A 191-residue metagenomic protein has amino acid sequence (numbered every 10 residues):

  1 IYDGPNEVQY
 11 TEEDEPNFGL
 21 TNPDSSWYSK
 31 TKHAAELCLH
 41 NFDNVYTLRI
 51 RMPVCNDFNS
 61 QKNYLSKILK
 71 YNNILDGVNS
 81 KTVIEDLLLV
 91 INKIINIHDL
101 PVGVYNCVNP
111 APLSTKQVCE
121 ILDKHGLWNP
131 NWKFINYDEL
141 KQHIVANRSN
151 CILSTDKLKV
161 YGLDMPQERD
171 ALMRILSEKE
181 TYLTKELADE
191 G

Functional and structural regions predicted by a protein language model:
I1-L48, C55: Catalytic helix-loop patch of NAD(P)-dependent Rossmann-fold dehydrogenases
E7, H33, N41, V54-L65 (+3 more regions): Glycine/proline-rich active-site loop of Rossmann-fold NAD(P)-dependent oxidoreductases
E15-F18, P53, Y64-L75, W128-Y137: A short C-terminal helix-loop "cap" of Rossmann-like NAD(P)-dependent dehydrogenase/epimerase domains
S26, N79-T82, L113, L153 (+1 more regions): Residue-level signal for the nucleotide or nucleotide-sugar donor/cofactor binding architecture
L37-L89: NAD(P)-dependent short-chain dehydrogenase/reductase
N56-F58, V78-L89, Y105-H125, R174: Substrate-binding strand-loop-helix patch in Rossmann-like NAD(P)-dependent oxidoreductase/epimerase domains
K93, I97-S149, L183-G191: Mid/C-terminal beta-alpha module of Rossmann-like enzyme folds, strongest in SDR-family dehydrogenases/epimerases
I144-G191: C-terminal amphipathic/interface module of NAD(P)-dependent oxidoreductases and related NAD-binding regulators
